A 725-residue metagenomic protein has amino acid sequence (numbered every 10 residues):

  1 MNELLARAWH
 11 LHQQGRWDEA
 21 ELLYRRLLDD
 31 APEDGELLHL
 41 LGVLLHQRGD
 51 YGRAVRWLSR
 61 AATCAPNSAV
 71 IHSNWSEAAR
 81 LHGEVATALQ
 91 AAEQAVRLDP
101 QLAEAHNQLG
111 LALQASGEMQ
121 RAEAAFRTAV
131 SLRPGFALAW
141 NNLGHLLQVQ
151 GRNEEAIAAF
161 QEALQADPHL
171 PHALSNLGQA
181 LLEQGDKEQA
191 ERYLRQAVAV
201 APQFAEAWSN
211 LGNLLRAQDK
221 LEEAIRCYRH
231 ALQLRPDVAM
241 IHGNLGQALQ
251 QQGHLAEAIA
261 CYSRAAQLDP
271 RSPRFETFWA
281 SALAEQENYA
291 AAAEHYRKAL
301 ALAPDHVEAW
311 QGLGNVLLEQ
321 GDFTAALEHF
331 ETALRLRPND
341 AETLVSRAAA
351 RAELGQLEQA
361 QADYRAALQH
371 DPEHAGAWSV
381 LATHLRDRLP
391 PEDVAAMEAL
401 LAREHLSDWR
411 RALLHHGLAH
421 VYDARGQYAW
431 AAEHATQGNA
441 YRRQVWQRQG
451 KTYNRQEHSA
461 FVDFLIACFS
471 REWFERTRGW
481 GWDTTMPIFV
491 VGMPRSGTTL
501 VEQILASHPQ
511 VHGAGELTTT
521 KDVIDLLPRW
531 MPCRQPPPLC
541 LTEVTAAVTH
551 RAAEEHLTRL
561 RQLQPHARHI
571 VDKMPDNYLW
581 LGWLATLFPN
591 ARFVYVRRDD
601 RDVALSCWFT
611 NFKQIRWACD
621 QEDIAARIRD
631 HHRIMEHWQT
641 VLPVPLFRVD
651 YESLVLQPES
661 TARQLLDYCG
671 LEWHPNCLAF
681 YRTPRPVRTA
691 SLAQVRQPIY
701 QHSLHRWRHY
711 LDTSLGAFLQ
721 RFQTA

Functional and structural regions predicted by a protein language model:
W9, Q13, E36-Q47, V70-R80 (+10 more regions): Conserved alpha-helical positions within TPR/SEL1-like repeat arrays
D30, C64, L98, L132 (+9 more regions): Structural marker of alpha-solenoid helical repeat scaffolds
A382, V394-H405, L414-P487, L539-A546 (+3 more regions): PAPS-dependent sulfotransferases, especially Golgi type II membrane carbohydrate sulfotransferases
W480-T586: Phosphate-binding active sites in nucleotide-utilizing proteins
L584-C607: Conserved phosphate-donor/acceptor-positioning beta-strand/loop module used by diverse small-molecule
